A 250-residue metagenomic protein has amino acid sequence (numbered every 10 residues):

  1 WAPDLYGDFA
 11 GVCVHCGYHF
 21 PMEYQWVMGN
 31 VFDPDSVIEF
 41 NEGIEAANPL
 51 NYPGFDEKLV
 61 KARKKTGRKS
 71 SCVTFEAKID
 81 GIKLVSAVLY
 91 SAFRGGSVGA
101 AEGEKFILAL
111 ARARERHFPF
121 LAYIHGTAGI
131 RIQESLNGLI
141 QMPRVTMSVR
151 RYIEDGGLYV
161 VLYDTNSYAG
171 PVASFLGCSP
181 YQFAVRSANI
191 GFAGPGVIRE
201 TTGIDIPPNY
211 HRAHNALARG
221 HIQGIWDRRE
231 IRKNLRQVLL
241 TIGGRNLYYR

Functional and structural regions predicted by a protein language model:
W1-S71, E76-I79, V238-R250: Intrinsically disordered, low-complexity segments enriched in small/flexible residues
D4, Y123, L162-Y163: Structural motif
L59, V88-S97: Short, basic, glycine/proline-bearing loop/turn elements
K65-S70, G96-A111: Glycine-rich anion/phosphate-binding loops
I79-Y90, K105-I130: A structural preference for short, pocket-lining loop segments at secondary-structure junctions
R94-A101, Q133-N137: Flexible beta-alpha connector loops of hexameric P-loop NTPases
T127-Y248: Conserved catalytic cores of soluble enzyme domains, especially glycine-rich substrate-binding beta-alpha loops
